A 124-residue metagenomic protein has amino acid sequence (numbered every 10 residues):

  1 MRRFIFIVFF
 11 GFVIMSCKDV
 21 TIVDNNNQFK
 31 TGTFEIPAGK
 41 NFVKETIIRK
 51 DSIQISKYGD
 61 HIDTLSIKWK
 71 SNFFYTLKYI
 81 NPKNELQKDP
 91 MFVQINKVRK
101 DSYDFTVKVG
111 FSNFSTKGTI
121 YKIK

Functional and structural regions predicted by a protein language model:
M1-F4: Positively charged n-region of N-terminal signal peptides that target proteins for export
V13-S16: C-terminal motif of bacterial Sec signal peptides marking the signal peptidase cleavage site
K18-V20: Bacterial signal peptide processing site
N25-N41: Tryptophan-anchored aromatic micro-motifs
F42-K70: N-terminal glycine/threonine-rich, aromatic-flanked beta-hairpin/loop signature
E45-I47, T64-K68, P90-K97, G118-K122: Hydrophobic/aromatic beta-strand elements that line small-molecule binding cavities or substrate pockets in beta-rich
S56, D104-T116: Short, exposed beta-strand-loop hairpins at the edges of beta-sheets in extracellular/periplasmic proteins
T76-K100, V107: An anionic, turn-rich surface loop/hairpin at beta-sheet edges that serves as a generic interaction/coordination patch
